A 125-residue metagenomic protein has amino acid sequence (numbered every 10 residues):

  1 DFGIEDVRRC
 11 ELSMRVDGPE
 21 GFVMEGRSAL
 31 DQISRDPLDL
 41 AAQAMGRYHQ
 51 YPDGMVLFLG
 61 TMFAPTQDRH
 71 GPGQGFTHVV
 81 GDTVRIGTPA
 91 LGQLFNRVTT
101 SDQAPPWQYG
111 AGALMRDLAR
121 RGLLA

Functional and structural regions predicted by a protein language model:
D1-A125: Catalytic-pocket segment enriched in acidic/His residues
